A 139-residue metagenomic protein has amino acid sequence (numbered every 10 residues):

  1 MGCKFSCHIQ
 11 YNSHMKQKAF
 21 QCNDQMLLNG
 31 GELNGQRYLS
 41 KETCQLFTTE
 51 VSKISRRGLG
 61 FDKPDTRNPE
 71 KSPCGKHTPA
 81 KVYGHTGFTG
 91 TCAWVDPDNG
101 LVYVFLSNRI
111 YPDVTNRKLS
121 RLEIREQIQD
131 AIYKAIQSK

Functional and structural regions predicted by a protein language model:
M1-K139: Catalytic loop of the DD-peptidase/beta-lactamase superfamily, centered on the K-T-G motif and neighboring
